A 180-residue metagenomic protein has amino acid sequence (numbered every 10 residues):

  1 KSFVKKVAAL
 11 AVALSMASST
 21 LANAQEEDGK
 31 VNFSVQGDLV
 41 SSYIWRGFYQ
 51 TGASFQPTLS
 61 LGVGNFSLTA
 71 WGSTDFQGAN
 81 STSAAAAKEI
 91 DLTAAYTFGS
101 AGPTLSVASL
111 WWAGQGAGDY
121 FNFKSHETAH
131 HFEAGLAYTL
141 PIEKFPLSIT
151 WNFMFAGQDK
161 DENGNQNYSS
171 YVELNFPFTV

Functional and structural regions predicted by a protein language model:
K1-V180: Outer-membrane beta-barrel proteins
